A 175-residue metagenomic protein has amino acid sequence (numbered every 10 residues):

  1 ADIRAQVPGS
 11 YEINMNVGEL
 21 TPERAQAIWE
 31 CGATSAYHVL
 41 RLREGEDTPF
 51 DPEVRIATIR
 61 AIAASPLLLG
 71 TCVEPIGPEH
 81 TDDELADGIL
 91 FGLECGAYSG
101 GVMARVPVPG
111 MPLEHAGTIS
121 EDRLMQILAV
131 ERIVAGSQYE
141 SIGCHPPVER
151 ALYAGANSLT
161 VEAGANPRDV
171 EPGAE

Functional and structural regions predicted by a protein language model:
A1-T58, L68-T71, Y98-G101: Core AdoMet radical
L20-E30, G77-L93, H145-G155: Catalytic cores of alpha/beta
Q26, D47-D51, D82-L85, P112-E114 (+1 more regions): Short secondary-structure transition/capping segments
G32, A63, I119-R123: A broad, low-specificity signal for short, low-complexity segments enriched in glycine/proline and polar/charged
S35, L40, D51-P112, L128-I142: Conserved C-terminal portion of the radical SAM core fold that forms the substrate/S-adenosylmethionine-binding
L93-E175: Auxiliary Fe-S-binding modules of radical SAM enzymes
